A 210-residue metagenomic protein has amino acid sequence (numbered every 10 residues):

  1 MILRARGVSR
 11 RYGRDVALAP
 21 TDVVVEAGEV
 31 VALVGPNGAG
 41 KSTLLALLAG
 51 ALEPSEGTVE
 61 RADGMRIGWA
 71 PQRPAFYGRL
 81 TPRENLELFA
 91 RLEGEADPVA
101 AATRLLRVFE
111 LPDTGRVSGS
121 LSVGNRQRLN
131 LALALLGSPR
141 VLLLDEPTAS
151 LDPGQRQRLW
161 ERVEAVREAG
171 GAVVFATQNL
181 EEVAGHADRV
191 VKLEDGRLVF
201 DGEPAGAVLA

Functional and structural regions predicted by a protein language model:
V34-P36: The feature captures the beta-strand-to-loop junction immediately N-terminal to the Walker
A49: Helix-to-loop junction immediately C-terminal to a conserved catalytic motif
E87, D97-D113: Conserved ABC ATPase "signature" region
L142-E146: Catalytic Walker B motif of ABC-type/P-loop ATPase nucleotide-binding domains
P153-Q155: Helix N-cap at the start of a conserved alpha-helix in ABC-type nucleotide-binding domains
T177-Q178: H-loop/switch region of ABC-family ATPase nucleotide-binding domains
